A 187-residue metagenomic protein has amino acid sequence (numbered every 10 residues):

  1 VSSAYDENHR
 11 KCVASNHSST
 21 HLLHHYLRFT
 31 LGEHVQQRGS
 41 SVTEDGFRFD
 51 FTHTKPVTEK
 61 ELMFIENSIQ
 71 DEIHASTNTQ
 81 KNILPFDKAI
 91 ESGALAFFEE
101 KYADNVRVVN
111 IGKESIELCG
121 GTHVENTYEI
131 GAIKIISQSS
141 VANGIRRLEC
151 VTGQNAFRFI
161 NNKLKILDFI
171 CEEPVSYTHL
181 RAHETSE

Functional and structural regions predicted by a protein language model:
V1-D6, T43-F51, H74, E129 (+2 more regions): Short acidic (Asp/Glu) and glycine-rich catalytic loops that position anionic groups and cofactors
V1-T43, F47-N67: Conserved catalytic alpha/beta cores of large enzymes that bind or transform nucleotide phosphates and polynucleotides
C12-S15, V35-G39, T58-L62, K81 (+4 more regions): Extended hydrophobic-aromatic, low-complexity segments
T30-E33, L118-G120, V124-N162: Feature marking long nucleic-acid-engaging regions of large polymerase/nuclease enzymes
F51-V141: Non-catalytic interaction/regulatory segments
F157, N161-S176: Acidic, low-complexity intrinsically disordered segments
T178-T185: Conserved small/polar residues in nucleotide/adenosyl-binding loops
